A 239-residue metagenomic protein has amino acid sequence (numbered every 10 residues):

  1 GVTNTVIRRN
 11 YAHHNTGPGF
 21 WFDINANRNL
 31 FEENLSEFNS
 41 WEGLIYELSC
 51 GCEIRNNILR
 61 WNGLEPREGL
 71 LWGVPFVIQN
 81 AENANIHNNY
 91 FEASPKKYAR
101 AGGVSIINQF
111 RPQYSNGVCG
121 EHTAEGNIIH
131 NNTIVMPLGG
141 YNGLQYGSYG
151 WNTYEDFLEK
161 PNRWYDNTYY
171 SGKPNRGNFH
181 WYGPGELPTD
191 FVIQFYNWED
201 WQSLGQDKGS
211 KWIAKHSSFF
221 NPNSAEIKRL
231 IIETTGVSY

Functional and structural regions predicted by a protein language model:
G1-A214, F219-G236: Glycine- and acidic/polar-rich repeat regions and solenoidal domains
